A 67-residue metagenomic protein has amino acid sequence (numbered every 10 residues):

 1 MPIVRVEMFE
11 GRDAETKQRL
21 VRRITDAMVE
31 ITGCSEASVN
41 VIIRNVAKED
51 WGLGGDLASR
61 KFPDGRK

Functional and structural regions predicted by a protein language model:
P2-K67: A domain-level signal for the structural core that forms small-molecule/cofactor-binding pockets and catalytic centers
